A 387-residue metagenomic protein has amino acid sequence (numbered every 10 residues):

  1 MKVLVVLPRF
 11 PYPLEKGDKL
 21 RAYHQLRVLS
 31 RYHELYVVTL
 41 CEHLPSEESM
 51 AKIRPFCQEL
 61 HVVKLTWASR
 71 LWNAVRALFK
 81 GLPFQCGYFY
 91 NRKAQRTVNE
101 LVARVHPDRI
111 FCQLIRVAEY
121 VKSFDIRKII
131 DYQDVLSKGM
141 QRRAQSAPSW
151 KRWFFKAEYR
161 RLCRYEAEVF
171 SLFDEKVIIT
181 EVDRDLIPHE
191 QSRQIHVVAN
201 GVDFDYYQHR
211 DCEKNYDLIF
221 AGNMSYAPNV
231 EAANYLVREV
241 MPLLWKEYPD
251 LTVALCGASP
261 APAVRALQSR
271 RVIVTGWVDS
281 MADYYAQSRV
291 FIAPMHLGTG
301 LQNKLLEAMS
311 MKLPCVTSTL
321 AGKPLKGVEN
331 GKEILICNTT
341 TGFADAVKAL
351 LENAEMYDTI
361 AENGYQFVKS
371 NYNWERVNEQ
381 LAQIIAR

Functional and structural regions predicted by a protein language model:
M1-H61: N-terminal subdomain of nucleotide-sugar transferases
P8, W67-G87, I129-A167, N223: Acceptor-binding helix/loop patch of EC 2.4 sugar-transfer enzymes, predominantly nucleotide-sugar-dependent
I129, S137, F155-Y207: Donor nucleotide-sugar binding/catalytic pocket of nucleotide-sugar-dependent glycosyltransferases
D174, A286-G300, M311-P314: Acidic donor-binding loop of glycosyltransferase active sites
V197-Q287: Conserved catalytic-core segment of nucleotide-activated headgroup transferases in glycan assembly
K304-E307, P314-A321: Short hydrophobic beta-strand element within catalytic cores of glycosyltransferases and related nucleotide-activated
I334-T341, A349-E355: Conserved acidic donor-binding segment of nucleotide-sugar-dependent glycosyltransferases
M356-S370, V377-Q380: A short, well-ordered alpha-helix in the C-terminal region of glycosyltransferases
